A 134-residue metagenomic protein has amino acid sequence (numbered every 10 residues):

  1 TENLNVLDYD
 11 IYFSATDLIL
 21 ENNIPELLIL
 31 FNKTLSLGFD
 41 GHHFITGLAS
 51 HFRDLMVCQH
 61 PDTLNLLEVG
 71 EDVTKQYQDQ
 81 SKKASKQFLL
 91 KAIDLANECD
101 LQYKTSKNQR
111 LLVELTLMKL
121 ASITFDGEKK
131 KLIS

Functional and structural regions predicted by a protein language model:
T1-I133: Extended, largely alpha-helical regulatory/partner-binding modules appended to the mid-to-C-terminal parts
